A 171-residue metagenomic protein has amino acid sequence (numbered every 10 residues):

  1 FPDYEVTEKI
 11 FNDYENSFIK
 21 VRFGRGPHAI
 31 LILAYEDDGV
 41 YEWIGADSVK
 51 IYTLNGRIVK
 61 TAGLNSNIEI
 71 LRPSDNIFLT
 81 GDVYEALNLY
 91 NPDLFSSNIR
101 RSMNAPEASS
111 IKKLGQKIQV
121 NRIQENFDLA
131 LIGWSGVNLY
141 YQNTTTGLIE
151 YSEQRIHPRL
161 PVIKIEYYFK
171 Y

Functional and structural regions predicted by a protein language model:
F1-T53, K60, F78-Y171: Acidic, serine/threonine-rich low-complexity disordered tracts
G63, N67-R72, G115: Acidic/charged, solvent-exposed loop-and-adjacent secondary-structure segments enriched in E/D, K/R, S/T, and G/P
